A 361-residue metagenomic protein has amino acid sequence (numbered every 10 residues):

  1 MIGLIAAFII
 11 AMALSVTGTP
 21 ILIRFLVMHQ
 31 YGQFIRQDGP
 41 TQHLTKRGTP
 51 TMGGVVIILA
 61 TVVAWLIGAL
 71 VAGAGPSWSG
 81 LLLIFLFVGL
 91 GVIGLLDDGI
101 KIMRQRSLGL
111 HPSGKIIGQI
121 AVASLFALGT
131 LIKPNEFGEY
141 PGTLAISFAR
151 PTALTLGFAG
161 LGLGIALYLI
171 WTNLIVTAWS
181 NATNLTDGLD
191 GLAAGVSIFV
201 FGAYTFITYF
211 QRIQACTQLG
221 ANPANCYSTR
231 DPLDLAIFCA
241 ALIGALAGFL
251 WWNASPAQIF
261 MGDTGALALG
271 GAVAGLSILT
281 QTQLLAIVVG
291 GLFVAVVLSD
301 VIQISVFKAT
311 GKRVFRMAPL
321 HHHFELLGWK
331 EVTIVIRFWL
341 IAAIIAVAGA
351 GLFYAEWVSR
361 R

Functional and structural regions predicted by a protein language model:
M1-V27, I57-L95, G99, F126-S147 (+1 more regions): Alpha-helical transmembrane segments
F25-H43, I100-L108, P319: Flexible loop linkers connecting adjacent transmembrane helices in multi-pass alpha-helical membrane transporters
R36-P50, Q105-G118, L326: Juxtamembrane helix-capping/reentrant segments at transmembrane boundaries
L83, R104-K115, G138-Y140, L161-G164: Short, amphipathic alpha-helical segments
I93, L108, I117-G129: Short loop/hinge segments at the start of secondary-structure elements
K101-H111, F148-F158: Membrane interface segments of multi-pass transport proteins and intramembrane proteases
A153-G160, G328-T333: Membrane-interfacial helix-loop-helix junctions in multi-pass membrane proteins
